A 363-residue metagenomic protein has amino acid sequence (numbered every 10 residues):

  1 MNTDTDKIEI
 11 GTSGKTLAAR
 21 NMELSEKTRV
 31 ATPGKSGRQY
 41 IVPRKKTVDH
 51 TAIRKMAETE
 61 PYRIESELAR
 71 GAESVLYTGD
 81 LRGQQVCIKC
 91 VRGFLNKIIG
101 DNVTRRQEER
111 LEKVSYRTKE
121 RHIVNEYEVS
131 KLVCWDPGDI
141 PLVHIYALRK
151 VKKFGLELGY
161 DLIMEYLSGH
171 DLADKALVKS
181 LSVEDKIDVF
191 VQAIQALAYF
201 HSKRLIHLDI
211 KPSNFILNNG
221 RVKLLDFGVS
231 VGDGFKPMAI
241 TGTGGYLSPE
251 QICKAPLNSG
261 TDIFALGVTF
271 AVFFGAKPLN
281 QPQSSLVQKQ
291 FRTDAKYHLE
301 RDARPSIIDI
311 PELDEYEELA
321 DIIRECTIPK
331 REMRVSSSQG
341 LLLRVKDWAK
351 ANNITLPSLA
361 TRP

Functional and structural regions predicted by a protein language model:
E9-E58: Juxta-kinase regulatory segment immediately upstream of eukaryotic protein kinase catalytic domains
H144-L158: Short beta-strand micro-motifs within the conserved protein kinase catalytic domain, predominantly in the N-lobe
G155-D171: Conserved short submotifs of the Hanks-type protein kinase catalytic core that shape the nucleotide-binding pocket
V189-F190: Activation segment signature within eukaryotic-like protein kinase domains
H201-L217: Catalytic-loop of the protein kinase fold
M238-Q251: Conserved activation segment of eukaryotic-like protein kinases, specifically the C-terminal portion of the activation
D262: Conserved catalytic-loop aspartate of Hanks-type protein kinases
